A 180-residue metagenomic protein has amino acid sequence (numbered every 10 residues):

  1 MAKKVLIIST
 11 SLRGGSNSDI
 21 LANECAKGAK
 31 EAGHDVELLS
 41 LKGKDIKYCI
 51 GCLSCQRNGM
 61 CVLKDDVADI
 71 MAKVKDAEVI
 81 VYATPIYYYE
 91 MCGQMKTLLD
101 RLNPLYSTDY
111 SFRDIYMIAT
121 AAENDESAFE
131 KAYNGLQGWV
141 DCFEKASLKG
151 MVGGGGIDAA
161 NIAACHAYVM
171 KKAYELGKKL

Functional and structural regions predicted by a protein language model:
M1-A83, Y89-L105, A163, A167-L180: N-terminal beta1-alpha1-beta2 submodule of the flavodoxin-like/Rossmannoid cofactor-binding fold
L6-I8, E37-L39, Y116-A119, K149-V152: Hydrophobic/aromatic beta-strand patches that form the interior of the parallel beta-sheet core in alpha/beta enzyme
L12, A121-N124, G155-A159: A short, flexible beta-alpha/helix-coil linker loop
I86-Y88, A122-E123: Short glycine-rich anion-binding loops that position phosphate/pyrophosphate groups of nucleotides and phosphorylated
G93-Q94, Y106-G150: Short, glycine-/small-residue-rich phosphate/pyrophosphate-handling segment
S127-E130, N161-C165: Short, solvent-exposed loop/turn segments at secondary-structure boundaries
L136-I157, A164, K171-Y174, K179-L180: A charged, well-structured terminal subsegment
